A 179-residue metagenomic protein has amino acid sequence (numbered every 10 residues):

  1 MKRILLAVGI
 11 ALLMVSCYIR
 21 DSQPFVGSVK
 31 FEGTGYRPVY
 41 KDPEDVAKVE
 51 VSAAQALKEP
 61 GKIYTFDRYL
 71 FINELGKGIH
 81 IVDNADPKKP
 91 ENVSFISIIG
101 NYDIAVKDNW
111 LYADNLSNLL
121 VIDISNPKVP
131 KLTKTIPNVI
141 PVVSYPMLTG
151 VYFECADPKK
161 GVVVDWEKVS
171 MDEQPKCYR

Functional and structural regions predicted by a protein language model:
M1-C17: Sec-dependent bacterial lipoprotein signal peptides
C17-R179: Feature marking well-ordered beta-strand scaffolds used for ligand recognition
